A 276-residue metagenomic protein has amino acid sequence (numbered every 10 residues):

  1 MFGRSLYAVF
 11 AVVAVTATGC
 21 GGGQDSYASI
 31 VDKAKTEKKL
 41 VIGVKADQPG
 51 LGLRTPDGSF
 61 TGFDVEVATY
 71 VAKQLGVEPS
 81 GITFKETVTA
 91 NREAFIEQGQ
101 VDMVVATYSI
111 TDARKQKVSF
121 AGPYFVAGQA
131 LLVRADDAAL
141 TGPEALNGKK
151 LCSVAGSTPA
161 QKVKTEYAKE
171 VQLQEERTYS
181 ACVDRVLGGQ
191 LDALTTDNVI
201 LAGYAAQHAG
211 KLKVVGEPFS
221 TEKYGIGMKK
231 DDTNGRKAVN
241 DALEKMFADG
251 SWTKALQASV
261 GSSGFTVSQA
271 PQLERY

Functional and structural regions predicted by a protein language model:
T16-G19: C-terminal motif of bacterial Sec signal peptides marking the signal peptidase cleavage site
G21, V65, K73-Q74, D137 (+2 more regions): Extended ligand-binding regions for polar small-molecule ligands
G22-D25, T158-L173, K213-V214, E244-Y276: Ligand-binding clefts/hinges and TM-proximal coupling segments of bilobed small-molecule sensing domains
S26-S29, K33-V104: Extracytoplasmic small-molecule ligand-binding "clamshell" domains of the periplasmic binding protein/Venus flytrap
G81-A145: Acidic, polar ligand-binding/catalytic clefts
I82-A94, A138-A139, Q174-D184, G188 (+1 more regions): Short helix-initiation/N-cap motifs at beta->coil->alpha
N91, T107-Q116, K164-T165, L187-G188 (+1 more regions): A ligand-binding cleft/hinge motif common to bilobed small-molecule-binding domains
F125-V133, A202, A206-L243, S262-Y276: Periplasmic-binding protein-like
